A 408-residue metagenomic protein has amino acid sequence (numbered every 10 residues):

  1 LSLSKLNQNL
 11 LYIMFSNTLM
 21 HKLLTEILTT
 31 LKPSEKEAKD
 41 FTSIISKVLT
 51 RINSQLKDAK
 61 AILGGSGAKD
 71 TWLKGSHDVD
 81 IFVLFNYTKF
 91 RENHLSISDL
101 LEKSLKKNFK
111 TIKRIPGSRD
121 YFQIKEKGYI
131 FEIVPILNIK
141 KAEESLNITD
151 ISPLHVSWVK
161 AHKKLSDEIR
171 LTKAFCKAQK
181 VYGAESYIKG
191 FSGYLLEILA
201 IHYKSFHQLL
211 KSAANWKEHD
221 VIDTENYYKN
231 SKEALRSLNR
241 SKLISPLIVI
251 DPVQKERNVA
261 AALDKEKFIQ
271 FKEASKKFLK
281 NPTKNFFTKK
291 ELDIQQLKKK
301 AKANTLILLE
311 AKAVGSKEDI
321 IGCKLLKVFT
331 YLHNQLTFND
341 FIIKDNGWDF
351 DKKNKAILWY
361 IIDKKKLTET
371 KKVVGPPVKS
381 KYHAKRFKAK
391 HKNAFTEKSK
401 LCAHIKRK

Functional and structural regions predicted by a protein language model:
L10-K74, Y87-L95, F122, I136-I139 (+2 more regions): N-terminal regions immediately upstream of nucleotidyltransferase
I52-I62, L105-K110, N334-I343: Short secondary-structure junctions
L73, H77, L84, E132-K163: Hydrophobic, small-residue-rich alpha-helical packing segments that form membrane-like cores
V79-Y87, I307-S316, L358-I362: Short, hydrophobic beta-strand segments
K89-I97, K211, T368-E369: Short, conserved charged micro-motifs
S98-E144, I342-N354: Conserved catalytic core of two-metal-ion nucleotidyltransferases
K164-F350: Conserved nucleotidyltransferase catalytic core and NTase-mimicking acidic/glycine-rich helix/loop elements in nucleic
G347-K408: Extended, charged low-complexity segments that frequently continue into or abut oligomerization scaffolds
